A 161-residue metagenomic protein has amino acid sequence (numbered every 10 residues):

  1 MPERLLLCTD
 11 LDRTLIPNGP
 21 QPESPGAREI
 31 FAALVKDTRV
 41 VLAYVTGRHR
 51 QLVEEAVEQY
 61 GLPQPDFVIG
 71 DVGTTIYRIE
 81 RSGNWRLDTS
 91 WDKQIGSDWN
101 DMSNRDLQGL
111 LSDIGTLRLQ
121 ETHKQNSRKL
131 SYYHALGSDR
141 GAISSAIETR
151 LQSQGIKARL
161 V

Functional and structural regions predicted by a protein language model:
P2-Q21: Asp-based phosphoryl-transfer active-site loop
P2-R4, R39, P65, S127: A general structural motif
L7-D12, D71-G73, K124: Short loop/turn segments at strand-loop or loop-helix junctions that form parts of catalytic or ligand-binding pockets
P20-Q21, E54, G141-S144: Conserved strand-to-helix beginnings and helix N-cap segments that scaffold or border functional pockets
Q21, G47, G137-S138: Short, surface-exposed acidic/glycine-rich loop or hinge patches that mediate macromolecular interfaces
S24-A27, S144-A146: Charged helix-capping and loop-helix junction motifs
G26-T122: Active-site phosphate-binding/coordination module
R105-V161: Conserved acidic, metal-coordinating active-site core of Asp-based, Mg2+-dependent phosphoryl-transfer enzymes
